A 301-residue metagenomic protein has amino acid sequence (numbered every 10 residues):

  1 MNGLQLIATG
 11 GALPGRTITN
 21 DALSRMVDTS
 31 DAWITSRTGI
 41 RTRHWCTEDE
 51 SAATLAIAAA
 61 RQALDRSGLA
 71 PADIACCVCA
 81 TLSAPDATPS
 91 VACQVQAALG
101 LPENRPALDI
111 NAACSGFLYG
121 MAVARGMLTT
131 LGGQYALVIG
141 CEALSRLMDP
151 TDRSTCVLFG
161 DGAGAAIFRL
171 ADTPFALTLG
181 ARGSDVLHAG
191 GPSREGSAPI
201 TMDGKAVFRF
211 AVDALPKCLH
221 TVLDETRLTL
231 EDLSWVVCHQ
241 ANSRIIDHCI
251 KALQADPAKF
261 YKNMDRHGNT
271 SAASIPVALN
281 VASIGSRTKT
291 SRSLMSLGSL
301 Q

Functional and structural regions predicted by a protein language model:
M1-E48, D152-R209, D213, K217-T221 (+1 more regions): Condensing-enzyme catalytic core mediating Claisen C-C bond formation in acyl metabolism
L6-A8, I34, A63, C77 (+6 more regions): Buried hydrophobic positions in well-ordered alpha/beta secondary-structure cores of metabolic enzymes
I7, A80, N111, A136-E142 (+3 more regions): Short beta-strand segments
A22-S24, T29, T54, S83-Q94 (+1 more regions): A structural motif shared across PLP-dependent enzymes of the aminotransferase-like
I40-T42, D73-V78, A97-N111, S145-T151 (+1 more regions): Glycine/charged-rich beta-loop-alpha catalytic/anionic-binding loops adjacent to active sites
A53, I57-A60, L64, S83-A84 (+3 more regions): Claisen-condensing/thiolase-fold acyl-transfer catalytic domains that form or cleave C-C bonds in fatty acid
A59-A75, K217-S234, A282: Phosphate/pyrophosphate-binding loops at sites that engage ATP/ADP/AMP, CoA/4′-phosphopantetheine, polyphosphate
M127-G160: Flexible, glycine-rich active-site loops centered on histidine and acidic residues that chelate a metal or position
